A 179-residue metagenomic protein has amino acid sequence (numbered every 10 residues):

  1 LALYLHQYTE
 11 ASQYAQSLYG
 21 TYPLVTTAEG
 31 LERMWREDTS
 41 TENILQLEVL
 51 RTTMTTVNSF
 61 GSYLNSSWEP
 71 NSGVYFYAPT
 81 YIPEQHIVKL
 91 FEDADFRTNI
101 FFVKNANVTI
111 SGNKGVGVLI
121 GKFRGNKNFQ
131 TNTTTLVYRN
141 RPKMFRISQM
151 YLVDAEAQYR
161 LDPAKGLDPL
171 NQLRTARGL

Functional and structural regions predicted by a protein language model:
L1-L64, W68-G73, Q85, K89-L179: Acidic/polar-rich alpha-helix caps and helix-coil junctions
A78-E84: Residue-level signal for threonine
